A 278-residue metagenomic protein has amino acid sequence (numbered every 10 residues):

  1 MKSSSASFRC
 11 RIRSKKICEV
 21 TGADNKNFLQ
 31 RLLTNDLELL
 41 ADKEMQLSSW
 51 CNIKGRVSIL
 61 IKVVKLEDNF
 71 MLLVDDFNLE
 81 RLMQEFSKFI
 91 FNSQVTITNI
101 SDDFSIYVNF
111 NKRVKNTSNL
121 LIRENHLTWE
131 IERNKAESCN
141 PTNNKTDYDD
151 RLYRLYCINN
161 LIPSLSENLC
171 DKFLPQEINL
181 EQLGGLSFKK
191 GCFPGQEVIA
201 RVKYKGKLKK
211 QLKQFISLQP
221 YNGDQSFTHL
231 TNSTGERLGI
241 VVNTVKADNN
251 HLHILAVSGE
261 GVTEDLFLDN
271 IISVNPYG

Functional and structural regions predicted by a protein language model:
M1-G278: Basic, glycine/lysine-rich polyanion-binding surfaces/domains
